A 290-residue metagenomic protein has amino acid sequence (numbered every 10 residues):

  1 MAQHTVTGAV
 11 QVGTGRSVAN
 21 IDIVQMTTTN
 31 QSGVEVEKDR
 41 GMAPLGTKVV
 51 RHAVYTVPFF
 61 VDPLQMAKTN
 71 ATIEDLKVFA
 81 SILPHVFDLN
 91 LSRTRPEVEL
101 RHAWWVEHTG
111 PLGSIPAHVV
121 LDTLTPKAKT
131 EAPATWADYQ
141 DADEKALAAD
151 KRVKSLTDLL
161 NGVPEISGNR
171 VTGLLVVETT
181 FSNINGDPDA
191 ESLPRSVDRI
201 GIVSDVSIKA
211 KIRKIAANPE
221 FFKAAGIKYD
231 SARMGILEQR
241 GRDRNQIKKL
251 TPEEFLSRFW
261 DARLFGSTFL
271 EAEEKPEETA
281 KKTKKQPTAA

Functional and structural regions predicted by a protein language model:
M1-A290: RNA-binding basic/glycine-rich loop and surface signature characteristic of RAMP-family CRISPR effectors
